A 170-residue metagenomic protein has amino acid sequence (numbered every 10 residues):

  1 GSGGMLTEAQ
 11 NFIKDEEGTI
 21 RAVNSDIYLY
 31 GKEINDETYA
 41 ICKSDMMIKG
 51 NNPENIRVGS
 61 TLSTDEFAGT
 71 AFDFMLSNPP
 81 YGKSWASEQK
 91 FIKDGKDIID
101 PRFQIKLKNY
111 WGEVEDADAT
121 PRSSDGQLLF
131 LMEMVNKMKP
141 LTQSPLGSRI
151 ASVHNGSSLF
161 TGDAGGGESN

Functional and structural regions predicted by a protein language model:
G1-S77, G82-D97, H154-S157, D163-E168: Conserved S-adenosyl-L-methionine
E16-R21, N35, Q104-Y110, P145-S152: Short amphipathic alpha-helical segments, especially helix-boundary/capping motifs
M75-S77, Y81-D125: Conserved catalytic motifs of ABC-family nucleotide-binding domains
G112-N170: Conserved Class I SAM-dependent methyltransferase catalytic core
